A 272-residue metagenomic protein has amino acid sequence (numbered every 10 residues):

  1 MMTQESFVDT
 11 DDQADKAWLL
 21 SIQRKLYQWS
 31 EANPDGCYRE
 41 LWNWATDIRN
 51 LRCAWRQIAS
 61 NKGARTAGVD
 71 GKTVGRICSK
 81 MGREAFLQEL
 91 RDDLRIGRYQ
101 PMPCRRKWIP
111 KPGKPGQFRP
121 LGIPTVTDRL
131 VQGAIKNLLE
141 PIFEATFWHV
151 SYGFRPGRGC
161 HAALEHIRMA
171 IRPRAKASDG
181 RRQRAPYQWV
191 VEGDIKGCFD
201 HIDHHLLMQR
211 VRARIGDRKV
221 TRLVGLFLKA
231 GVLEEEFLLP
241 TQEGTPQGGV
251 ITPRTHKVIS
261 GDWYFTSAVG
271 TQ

Functional and structural regions predicted by a protein language model:
M1-E5, N33-D35, G63-D70, G113-K114 (+4 more regions): Short acidic (Asp/Glu) and glycine-rich catalytic loops that position anionic groups and cofactors
M1-E84: Non-catalytic, polymerase-adjacent accessory regions of viral genome-replication enzymes
T46-C53, P103-R105, P112-G113, L228: Core structural elements
A54-I58, A134, L223-L228: Short alpha-helical scaffolding segments that buttress acidic/His motifs in well-ordered protein cores
A64, C78-P101: Amphipathic alpha-helical blocks
V69, N137, G193-I195: Residues immediately flanking
P101-P103, K107-W108, T146-R158, A162-Q272: Conserved polymerase palm-domain catalytic core
K111-L138, A145: Hydrophobic alpha-helical hairpins/lids featuring a short glycine-rich hinge
